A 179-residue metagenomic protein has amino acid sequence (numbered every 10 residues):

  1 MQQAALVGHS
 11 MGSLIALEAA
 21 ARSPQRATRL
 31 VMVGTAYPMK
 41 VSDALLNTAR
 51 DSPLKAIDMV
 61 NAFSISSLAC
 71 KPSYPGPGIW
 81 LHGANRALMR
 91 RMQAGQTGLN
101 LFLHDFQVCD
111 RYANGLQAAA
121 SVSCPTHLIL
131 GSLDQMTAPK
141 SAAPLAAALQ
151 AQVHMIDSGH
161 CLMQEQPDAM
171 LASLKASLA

Functional and structural regions predicted by a protein language model:
M1-H9: Alpha/beta-hydrolase fold nucleophile elbow
M1-Q2, V122, S177: Glycine-rich phosphate-binding loop signature in dinucleotide/nucleotide-binding domains
S10, L14-I15, M136, C161: Short alpha-helical segment within the catalytic ATP-binding CA
L14-F63: Flexible "cap/lid" loop of the alpha/beta hydrolase fold
N47-S121: Conserved alpha/beta-hydrolase catalytic His-Asp/Glu region
F106, M170, L174, L178: Hydrophobic "lid"/C-terminal helical patch of Rossmann-like NAD(P)-dependent dehydrogenase/epimerase domains
S121-S158, Q164, A169: Conserved loop-alpha-helix segment in the C-terminal half of the alpha/beta-hydrolase fold that carries the catalytic
